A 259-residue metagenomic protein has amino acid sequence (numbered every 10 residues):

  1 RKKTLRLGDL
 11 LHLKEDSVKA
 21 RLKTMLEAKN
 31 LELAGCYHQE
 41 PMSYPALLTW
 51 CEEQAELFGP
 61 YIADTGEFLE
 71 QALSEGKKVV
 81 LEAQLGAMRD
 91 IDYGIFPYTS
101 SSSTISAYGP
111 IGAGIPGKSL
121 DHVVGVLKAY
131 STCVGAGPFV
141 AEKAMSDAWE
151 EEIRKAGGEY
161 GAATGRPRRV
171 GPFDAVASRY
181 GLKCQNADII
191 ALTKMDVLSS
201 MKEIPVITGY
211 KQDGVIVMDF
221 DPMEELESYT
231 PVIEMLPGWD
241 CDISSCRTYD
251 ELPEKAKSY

Functional and structural regions predicted by a protein language model:
R1-Y259: Non-transmembrane, aqueous-exposed alpha-helical and coiled segments at domain scale
